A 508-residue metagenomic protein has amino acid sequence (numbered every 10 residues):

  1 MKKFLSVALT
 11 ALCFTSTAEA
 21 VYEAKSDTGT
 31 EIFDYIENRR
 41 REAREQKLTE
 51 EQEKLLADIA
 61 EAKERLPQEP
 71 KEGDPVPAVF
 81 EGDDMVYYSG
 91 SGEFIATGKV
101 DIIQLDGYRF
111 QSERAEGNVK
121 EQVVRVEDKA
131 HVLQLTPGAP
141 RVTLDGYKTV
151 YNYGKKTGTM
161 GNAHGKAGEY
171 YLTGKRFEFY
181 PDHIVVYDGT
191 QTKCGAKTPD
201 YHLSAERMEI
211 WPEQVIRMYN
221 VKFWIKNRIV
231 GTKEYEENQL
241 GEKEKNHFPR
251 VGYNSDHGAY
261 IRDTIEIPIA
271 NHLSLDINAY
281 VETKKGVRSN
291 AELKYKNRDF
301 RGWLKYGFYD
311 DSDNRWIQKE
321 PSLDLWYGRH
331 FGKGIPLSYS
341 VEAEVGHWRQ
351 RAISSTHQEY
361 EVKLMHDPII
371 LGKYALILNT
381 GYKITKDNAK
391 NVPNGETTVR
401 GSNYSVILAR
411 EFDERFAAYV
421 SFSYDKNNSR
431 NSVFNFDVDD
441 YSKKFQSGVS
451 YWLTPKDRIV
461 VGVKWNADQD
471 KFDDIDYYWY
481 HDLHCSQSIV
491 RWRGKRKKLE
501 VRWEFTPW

Functional and structural regions predicted by a protein language model:
K2-L5, E19-R125, A130-T143, Y153-W508: Long, low-hydrophobicity, solvent-exposed regions enriched in small/turn-prone and acidic residues
V7-T15: Bacterial N-terminal signal peptides
